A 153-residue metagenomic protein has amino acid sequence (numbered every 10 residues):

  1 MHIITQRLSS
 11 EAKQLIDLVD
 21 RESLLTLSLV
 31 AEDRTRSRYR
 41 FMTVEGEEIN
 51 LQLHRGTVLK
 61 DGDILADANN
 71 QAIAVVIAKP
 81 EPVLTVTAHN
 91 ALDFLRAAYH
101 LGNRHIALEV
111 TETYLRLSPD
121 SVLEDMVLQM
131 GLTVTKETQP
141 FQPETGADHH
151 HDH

Functional and structural regions predicted by a protein language model:
M1-R21, E45, L117-H153: Helix-rich terminal scaffold detector
H2, H54, H89, H100 (+2 more regions): Histidine (H) residue identity feature
I4, D20, V30-D33, S37-R40 (+7 more regions): Generic ordered-secondary-structure signal
D20, L25-S28, R34-H100: Compact, glycine-rich, soluble single-domain proteins
T26-S28, R40, V58, H100 (+4 more regions): Residue-level preference for alpha-helix termini and adjacent loops
N90-V134: Conserved, well-structured core segments that form or line functional sites
